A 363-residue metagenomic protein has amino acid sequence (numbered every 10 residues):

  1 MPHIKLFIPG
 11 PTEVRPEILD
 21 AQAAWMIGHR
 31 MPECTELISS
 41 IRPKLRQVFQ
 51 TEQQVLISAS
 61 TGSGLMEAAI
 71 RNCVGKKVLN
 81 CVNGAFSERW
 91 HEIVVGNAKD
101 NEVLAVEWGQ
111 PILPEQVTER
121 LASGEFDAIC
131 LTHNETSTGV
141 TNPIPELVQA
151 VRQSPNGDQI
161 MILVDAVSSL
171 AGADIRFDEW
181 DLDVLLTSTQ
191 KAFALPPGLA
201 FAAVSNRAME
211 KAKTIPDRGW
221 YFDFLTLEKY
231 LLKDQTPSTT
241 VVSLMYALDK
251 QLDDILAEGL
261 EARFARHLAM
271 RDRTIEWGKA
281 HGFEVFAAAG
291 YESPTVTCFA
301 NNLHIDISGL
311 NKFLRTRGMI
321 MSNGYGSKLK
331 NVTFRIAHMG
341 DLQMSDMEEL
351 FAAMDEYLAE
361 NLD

Functional and structural regions predicted by a protein language model:
M1, V332-D363: PLP-dependent enzyme catalytic core of the Aspartate aminotransferase-like
P2-I57: A glycine-/small-polar-enriched, mobile loop at the entrance of the PLP active site in fold-type I
E13-V14, Q190-E276: Active-site C-terminal subdomain of aminotransferase-like
E52-L79, N83, S87-H91: Conserved beta-loop-alpha segment that forms the PLP phosphate-binding cup at the N-terminus of a helix
I112-A171: Active-site phosphate-binding strand-loop segment of PLP-dependent enzymes
D178-Q190: Conserved active-site segment immediately N-terminal to the catalytic lysine that forms the internal aldimine
E284-L314: Conserved PLP-binding catalytic core of the aspartate aminotransferase-like
